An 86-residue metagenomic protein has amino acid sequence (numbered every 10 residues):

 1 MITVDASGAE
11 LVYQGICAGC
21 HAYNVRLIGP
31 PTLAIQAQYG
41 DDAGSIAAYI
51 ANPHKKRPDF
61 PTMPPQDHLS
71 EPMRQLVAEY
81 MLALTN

Functional and structural regions predicted by a protein language model:
M1-V12: Electrostatic cytochrome c docking/interface patches
D5, D42, S70-M73: Acidic/polar helix N-cap motif
A9-E10, L33, A47: Solvent-exposed, non-membrane alpha-helical residues enriched in polar/charged side chains
V12, Y23, L27, P72: Residue-level signal for short amphipathic helical patches enriched in basic/charged and nearby hydrophobic residues
Y13-Y23, V77-M81: The canonical Cys-X-X-Cys-His
R26-G29, D41: Short, non-ligating residues that shape and space the ligands of small metal-coordination modules and catalytic
I28-Q36, N52-L84: Axial heme c-ligation environment in periplasmic c-type cytochrome domains
Q38-I50: Short microdomains enriched in Cys/His and/or Lys/Arg
